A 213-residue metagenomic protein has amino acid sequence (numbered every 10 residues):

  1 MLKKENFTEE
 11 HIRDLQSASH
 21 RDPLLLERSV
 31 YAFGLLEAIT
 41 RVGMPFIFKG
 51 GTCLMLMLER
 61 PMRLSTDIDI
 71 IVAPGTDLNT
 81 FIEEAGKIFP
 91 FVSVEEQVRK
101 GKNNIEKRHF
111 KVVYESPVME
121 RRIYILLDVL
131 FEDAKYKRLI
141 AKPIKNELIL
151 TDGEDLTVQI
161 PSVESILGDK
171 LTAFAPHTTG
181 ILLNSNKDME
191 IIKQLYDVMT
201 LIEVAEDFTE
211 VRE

Functional and structural regions predicted by a protein language model:
L2-E9, T40: N-terminal glycine-/serine-/threonine-rich phosphate-binding loop
K3-K4, D14-A18, P23-L25, S29-F33 (+1 more regions): Catalytic cores of NTP-dependent nucleotidyl/adenyl transfer enzymes across multiple folds
L36-I68, V72-P74: Active-site nucleotide-donor binding segment shared across nucleotidyl transfer reactions
G51-C53, E95-V112: Short, glycine/charge-rich beta-strand/loop segments that flank catalytic centers and engage negatively charged groups
T52, T76, D133-K135: Short, flexible active-site-adjacent loop segments at beta-strand->alpha-helix junctions, enriched in small/polar
L58-P61, F81-E84, R138-A141: Short, conserved acidic/polar surface loops in the N-terminal third of protein domains
V72-N104: Metal-dependent nucleotidyltransferase catalytic core
